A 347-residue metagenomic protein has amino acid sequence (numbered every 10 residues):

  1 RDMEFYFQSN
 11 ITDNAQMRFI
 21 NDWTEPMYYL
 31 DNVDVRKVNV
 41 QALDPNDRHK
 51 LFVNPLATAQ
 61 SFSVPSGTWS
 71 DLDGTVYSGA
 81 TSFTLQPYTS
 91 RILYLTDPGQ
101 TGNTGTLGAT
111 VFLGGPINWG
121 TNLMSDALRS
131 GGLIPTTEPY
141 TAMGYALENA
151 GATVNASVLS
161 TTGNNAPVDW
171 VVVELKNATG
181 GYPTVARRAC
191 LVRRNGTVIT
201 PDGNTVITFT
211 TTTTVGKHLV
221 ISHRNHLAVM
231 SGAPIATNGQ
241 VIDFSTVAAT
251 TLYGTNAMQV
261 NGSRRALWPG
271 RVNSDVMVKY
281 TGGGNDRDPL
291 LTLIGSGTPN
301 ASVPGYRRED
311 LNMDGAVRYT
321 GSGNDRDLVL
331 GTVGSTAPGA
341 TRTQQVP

Functional and structural regions predicted by a protein language model:
D2-M27, V33: Extracellular beta-strand ligand-recognition surfaces/modules
M3, L72-G79, G180-A189, A340: Surface-exposed loop/edge segments in extracytoplasmic proteins
M3-F5, T81, R91, T205: Short strand-edge motifs at loop-to-beta-strand transitions and within beta-strands of extracellular beta-rich domains
N14, M27, A59-S61, G108 (+2 more regions): Exposed beta-strand and adjacent loop surfaces of beta-rich binding modules that mediate intermolecular recognition
N39-P65: Carbohydrate-binding surface patches
A59-T75, V173-A178: Beta-strand-rich binding/interaction modules
G79-Q100: C-terminal beta-strand-rich structural cap/linker in extracellular carbohydrate-active enzymes
G102-L107, L113, I117-G163, N177-Y182 (+1 more regions): Cellulosome-associated attachment modules in secreted, modular CAZymes
